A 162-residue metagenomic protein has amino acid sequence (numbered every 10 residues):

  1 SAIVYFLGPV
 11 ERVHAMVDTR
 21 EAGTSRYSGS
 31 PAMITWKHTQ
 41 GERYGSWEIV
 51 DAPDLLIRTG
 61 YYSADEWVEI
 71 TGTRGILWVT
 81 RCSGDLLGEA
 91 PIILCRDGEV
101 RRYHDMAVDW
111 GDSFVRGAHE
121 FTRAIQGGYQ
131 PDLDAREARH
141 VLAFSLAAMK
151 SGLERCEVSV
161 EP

Functional and structural regions predicted by a protein language model:
S1-G84, G111, V115-G127, E161: Contiguous beta-strand/loop segments that form the cofactor/metal-binding neighborhood of enzyme cores
S25-R26, P91, S145-L146: Short secondary-structure transition/capping segments
V68, G84-E99: Short polybasic amphipathic segments
G98-R101, Q126-G128: A short alpha-helix capping/helix-coil boundary motif
R101-D109: C-terminal "lid/loop" region of Rossmann-like NAD(P)-dependent oxidoreductases
D109-G111, R136: A short, ordered amphipathic alpha-helix with a cationic face
E120-P162: C-terminal helix-rich "cap/oligomerization" subdomain common to oxidoreductases
